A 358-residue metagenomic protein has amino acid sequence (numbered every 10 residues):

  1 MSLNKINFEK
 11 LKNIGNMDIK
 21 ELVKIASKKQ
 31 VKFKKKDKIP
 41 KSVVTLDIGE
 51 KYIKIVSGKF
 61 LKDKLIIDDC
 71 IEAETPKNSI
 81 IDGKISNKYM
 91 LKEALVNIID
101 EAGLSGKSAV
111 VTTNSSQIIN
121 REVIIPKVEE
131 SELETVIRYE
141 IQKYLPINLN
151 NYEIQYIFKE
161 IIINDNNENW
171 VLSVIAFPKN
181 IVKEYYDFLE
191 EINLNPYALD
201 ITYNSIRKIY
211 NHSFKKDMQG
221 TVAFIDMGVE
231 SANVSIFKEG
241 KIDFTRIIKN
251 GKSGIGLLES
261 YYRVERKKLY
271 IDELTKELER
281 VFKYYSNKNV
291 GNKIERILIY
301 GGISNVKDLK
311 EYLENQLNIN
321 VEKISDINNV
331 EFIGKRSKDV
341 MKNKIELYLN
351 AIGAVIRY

Functional and structural regions predicted by a protein language model:
M1-Y358: Hydrophobic/aromatic-enriched cytosolic interaction surfaces used to assemble or bind macromolecules
